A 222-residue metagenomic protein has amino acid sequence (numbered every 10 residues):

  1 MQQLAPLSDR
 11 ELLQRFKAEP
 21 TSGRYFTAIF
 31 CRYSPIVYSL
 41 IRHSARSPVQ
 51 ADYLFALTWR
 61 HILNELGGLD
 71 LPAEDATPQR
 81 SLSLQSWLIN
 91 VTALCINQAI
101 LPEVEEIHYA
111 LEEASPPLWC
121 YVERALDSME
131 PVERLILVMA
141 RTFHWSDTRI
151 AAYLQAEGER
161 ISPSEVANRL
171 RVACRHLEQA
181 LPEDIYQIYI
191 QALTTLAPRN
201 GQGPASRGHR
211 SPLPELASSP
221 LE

Functional and structural regions predicted by a protein language model:
M1-P20, W145-S146, I190-E222: Extreme N-terminal regulatory/targeting segments of RNA polymerase sigma factors
Q3, R15-S39: A short, charge-rich alpha-helical start-of-domain segment used by transcription regulators
L12-A18, C120-M129: Short amphipathic alpha-helical boundary/capping segments
A18-E19, S44-S47, A56-S81, P102-V104: Sigma70-family region 2
A28, P35, S39, Y53-N64 (+2 more regions): Structural recognition of an alpha-helix C-terminal capping motif at a helix-to-coil junction
F30, L126-Y153: Short amphipathic alpha helix immediately N-terminal
V104-A125, G158-E159: Short, Lys/Arg-enriched N-terminal segment that forms or immediately precedes the first helix of a structured domain
L154-L196: DNA-recognition helix of helix-turn-helix
